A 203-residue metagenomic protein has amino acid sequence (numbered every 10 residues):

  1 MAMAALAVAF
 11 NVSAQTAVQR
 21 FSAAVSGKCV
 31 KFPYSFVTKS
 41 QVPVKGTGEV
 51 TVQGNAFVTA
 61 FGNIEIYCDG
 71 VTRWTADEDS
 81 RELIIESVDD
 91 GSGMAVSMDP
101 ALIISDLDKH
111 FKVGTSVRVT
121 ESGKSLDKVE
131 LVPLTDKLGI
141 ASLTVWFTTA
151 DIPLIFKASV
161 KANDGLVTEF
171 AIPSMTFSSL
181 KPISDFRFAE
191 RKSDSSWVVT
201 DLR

Functional and structural regions predicted by a protein language model:
A4-L6, F10-V44, T51-N55, K192-R203: N-terminal leader/targeting segments and the immediate start of mature chains
F36-T38, F61, D77-D79, A158-A162: Beta-turn initiation residues at beta-strand->coil junctions
T47-V52, E65-I66, K112-S122: Short, exposed beta-strand/loop patches in secreted or surface proteins that constitute
E49-M98, L166-T168: An acidic-aromatic
V88-S125: Flexible, surface-exposed loop/linker segments and immediately adjacent secondary-structure boundaries
V113-S193: Gly/Pro-enriched, hydrophobic low-complexity segments that function as extracytoplasmic propeptides/linkers
